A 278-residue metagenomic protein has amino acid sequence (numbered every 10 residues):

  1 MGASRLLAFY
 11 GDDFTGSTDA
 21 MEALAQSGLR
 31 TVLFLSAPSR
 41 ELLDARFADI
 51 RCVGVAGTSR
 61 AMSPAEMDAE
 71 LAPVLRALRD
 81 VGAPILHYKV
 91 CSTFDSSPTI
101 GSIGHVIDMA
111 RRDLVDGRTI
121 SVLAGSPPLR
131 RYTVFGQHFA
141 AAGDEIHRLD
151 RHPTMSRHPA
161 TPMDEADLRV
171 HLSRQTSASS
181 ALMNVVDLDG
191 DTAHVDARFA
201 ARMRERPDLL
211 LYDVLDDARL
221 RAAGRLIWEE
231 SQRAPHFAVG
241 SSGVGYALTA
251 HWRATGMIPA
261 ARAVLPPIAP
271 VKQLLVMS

Functional and structural regions predicted by a protein language model:
M1, L6-A8, Q26-L29, L71 (+3 more regions): Soluble secreted/lumenal catalytic domains with histidine-centered metal-binding or acid-base catalytic motifs
M1-A3, A45-A48, R112-D116, R174-T176 (+3 more regions): Solvent-exposed alpha-helices and their adjacent loops that cap or buttress functional pockets in soluble metabolic
G2-A48, A69-E70, G125-P128: N-terminal basic/disordered segments at the start of proteins
S4-R5, R51, S63-M67, P73-V90 (+1 more regions): Cap/lid and interdomain-hinge subdomains that line or gate substrate/regulatory clefts in soluble alpha/beta enzymes
A8-Y10, C52-A56, H87, S121-L123 (+4 more regions): Structural motif
G16-A20, L220-R221, A247: Short glycine/serine/threonine-rich phosphate/pyrophosphate-binding segments that cradle anionic phosphate groups
L43, A48-S59: A structural-propensity feature for long, helix-poor, extended segments
W228-S278: Acidic, glycine-rich loop-and-beta core segments that form the ion-binding/anion-interacting portion of active sites
